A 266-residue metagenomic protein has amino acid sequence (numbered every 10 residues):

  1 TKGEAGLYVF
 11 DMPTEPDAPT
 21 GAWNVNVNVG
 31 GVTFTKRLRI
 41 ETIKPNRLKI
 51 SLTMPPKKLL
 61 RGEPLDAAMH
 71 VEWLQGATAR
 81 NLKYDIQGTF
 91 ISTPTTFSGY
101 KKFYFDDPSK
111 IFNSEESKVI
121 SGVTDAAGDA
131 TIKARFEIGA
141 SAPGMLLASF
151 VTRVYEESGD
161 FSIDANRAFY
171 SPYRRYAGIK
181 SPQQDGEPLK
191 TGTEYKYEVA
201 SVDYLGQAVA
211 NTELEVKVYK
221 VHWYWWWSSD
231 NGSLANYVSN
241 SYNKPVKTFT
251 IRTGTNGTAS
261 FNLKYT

Functional and structural regions predicted by a protein language model:
T1-T266: A structural signal for beta-strand and strand-to-loop patches characteristic of beta-rich domains
